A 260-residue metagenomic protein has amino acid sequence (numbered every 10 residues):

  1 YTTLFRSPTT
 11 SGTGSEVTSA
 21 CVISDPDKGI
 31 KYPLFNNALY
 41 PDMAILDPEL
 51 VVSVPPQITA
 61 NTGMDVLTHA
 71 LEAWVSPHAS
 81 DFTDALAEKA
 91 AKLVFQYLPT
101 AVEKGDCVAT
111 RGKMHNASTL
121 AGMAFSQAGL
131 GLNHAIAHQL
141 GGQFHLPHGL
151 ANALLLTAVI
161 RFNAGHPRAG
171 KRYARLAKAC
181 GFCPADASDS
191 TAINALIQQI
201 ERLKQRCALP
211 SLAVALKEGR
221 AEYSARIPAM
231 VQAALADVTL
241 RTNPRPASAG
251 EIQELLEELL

Functional and structural regions predicted by a protein language model:
Y1-T3: Positively charged, low-complexity/disordered segments
F5-S80, K171-R175: A glycine/threonine-rich phosphate-anchoring loop and its flanking beta-alpha core in nucleotide/phosphate-binding
G12, T119-N152, D237-T242: Glycine-rich phosphate/pyrophosphate-binding beta-alpha loops
P56-L120, A124: C-terminal and late-domain segments of enzyme folds
H78-L86, T100-K113, A128-N133, D186-I193 (+2 more regions): Flexible, glycine/charged-enriched surface loops at secondary-structure junctions
Q143-R226: Gly/Pro-rich interdomain helix-loop hinge
E222-L260: Short, amphipathic C-terminal "tail helix"
